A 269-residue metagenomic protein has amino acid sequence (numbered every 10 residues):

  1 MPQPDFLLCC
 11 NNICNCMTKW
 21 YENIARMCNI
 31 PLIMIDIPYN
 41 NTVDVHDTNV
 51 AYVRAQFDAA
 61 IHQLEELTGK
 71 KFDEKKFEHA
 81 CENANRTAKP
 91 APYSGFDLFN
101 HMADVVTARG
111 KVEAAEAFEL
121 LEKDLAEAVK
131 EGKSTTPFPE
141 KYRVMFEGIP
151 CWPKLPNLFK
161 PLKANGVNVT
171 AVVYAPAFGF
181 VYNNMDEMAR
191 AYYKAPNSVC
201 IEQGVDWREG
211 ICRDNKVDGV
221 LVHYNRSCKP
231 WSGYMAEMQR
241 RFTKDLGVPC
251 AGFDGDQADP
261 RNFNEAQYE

Functional and structural regions predicted by a protein language model:
M1-E74, A171-E269: Trp/Phe/Arg-rich N-terminal binding region typifying the photolyase-homology
R54, D58-A175, F180, N197: A charged, amphipathic alpha-helical module
